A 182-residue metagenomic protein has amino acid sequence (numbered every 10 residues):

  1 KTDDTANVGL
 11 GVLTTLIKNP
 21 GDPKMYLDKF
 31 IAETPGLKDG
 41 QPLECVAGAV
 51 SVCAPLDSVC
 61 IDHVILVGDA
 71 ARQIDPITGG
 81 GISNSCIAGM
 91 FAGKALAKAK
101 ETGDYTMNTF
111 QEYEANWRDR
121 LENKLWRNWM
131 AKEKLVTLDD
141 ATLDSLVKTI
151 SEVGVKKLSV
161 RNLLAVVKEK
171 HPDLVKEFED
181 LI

Functional and structural regions predicted by a protein language model:
K1, G11, Q73, N84 (+3 more regions): Functionally constrained cores in energy, signaling, and assembly domains
K1-K24: Conserved FAD-binding catalytic core of PHBH/FMO-like flavoproteins
K1-T2, P35, I65-G68, A115-D119: Short hydrophobic/aromatic-rich motifs at helix boundaries and adjacent loops
T2-A6, A47-V50, A70-R72, T106-N108 (+1 more regions): Short amphipathic alpha-helical segments, especially helix-boundary/capping motifs
G9-G11, C45-G48, H63, G93 (+4 more regions): Glycine-centered flexibility motif
L10, I31, T78, L174-K176: Low-complexity, compositionally biased segments
L16-A95, E101: FAD/FMN-dependent oxidoreductases across multiple families
A97-I182: C-terminal helical "tail/cap" subdomain of flavin- and related membrane-associated enzymes
